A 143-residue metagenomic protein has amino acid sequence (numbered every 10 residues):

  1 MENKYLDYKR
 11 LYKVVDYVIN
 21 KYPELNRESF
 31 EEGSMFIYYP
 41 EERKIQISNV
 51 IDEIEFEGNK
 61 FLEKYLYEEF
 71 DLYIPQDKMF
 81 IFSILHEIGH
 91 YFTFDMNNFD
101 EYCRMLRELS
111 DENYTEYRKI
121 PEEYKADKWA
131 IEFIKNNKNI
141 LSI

Functional and structural regions predicted by a protein language model:
E2-K9, S110-Y124, K128-I143: Long, well-structured alpha-helical subdomains associated with metal-dependent extracellular/ecto-lumenal hydrolases
D7-P23: Zn2+-dependent metallopeptidase catalytic core
L25-G33: A short acidic/basic microdomain associated with nuclease active sites
E32-K78, F94: Active-site scaffold of zinc-dependent metalloenzymes
K78, F94-Y124: Post-HEXXH active-site segment of zinc metalloproteases
F82-D95: Active-site recognition of the HExxH zinc-binding catalytic motif
